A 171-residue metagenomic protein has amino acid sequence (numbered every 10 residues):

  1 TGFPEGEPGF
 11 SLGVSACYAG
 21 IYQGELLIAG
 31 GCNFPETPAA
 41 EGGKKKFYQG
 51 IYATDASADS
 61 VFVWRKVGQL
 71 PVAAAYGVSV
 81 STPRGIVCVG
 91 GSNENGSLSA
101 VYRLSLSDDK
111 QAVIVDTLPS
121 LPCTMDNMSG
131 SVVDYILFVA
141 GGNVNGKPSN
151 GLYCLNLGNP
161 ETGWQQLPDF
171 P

Functional and structural regions predicted by a protein language model:
T1-P171: Kelch-like beta-propeller repeat domains
